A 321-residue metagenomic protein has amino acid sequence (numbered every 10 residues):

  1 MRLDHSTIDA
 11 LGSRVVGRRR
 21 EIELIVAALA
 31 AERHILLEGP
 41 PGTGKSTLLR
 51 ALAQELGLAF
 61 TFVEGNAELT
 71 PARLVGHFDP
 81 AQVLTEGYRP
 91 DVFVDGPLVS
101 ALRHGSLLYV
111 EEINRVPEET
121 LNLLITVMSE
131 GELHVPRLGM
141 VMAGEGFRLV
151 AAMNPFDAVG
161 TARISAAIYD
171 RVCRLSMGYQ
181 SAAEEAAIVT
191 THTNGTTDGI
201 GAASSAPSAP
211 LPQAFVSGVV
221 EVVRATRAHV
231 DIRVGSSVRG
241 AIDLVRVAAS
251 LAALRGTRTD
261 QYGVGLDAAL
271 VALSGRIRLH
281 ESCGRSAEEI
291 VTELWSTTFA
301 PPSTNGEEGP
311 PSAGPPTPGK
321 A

Functional and structural regions predicted by a protein language model:
M1-G218, K320: AAA+ P-loop NTPase catalytic core and its hallmark functional loops
V16, R103, T190, N194 (+7 more regions): Generic surface-pattern signal
R18, E23, L29, E64 (+2 more regions): Hydrophobic/basic alpha-helical segments enriched in Actinobacteria
I22, D95, V238-V245, L266 (+1 more regions): Short amphipathic alpha-helical surface patches that serve as generic macromolecular interface elements
A27-A30, V247, V271-G275: Short, hydrophobic/amphipathic alpha-helical patches that form generic packing surfaces within helical domains
F60, E132, S176, T193 (+4 more regions): Short amphipathic alpha-helical interaction patches enriched in hydrophobic/aromatic residues with interspersed Lys/Arg
T197-Y262: Conserved AAA+ ATPase small/helical "lid" subdomain
R258-A321: C-terminal engagement/docking regions of AAA+ P-loop ATPases
